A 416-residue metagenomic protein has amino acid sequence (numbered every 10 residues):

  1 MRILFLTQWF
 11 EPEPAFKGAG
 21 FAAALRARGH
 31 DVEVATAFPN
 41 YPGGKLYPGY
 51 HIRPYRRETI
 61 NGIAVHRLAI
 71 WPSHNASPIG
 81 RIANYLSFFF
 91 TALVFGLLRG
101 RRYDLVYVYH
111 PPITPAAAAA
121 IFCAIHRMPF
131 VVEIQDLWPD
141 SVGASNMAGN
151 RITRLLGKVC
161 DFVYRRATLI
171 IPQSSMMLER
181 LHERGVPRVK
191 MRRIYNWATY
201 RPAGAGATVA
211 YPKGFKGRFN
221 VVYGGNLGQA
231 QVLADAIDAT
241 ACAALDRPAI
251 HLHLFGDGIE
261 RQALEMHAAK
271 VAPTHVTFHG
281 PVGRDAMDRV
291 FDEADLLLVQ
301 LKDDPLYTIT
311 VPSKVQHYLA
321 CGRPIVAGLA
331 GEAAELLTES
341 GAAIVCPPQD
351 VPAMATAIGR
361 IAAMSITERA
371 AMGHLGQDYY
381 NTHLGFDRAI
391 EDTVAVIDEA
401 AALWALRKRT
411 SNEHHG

Functional and structural regions predicted by a protein language model:
M1-N61, T199, A243, R409 (+1 more regions): N-terminal subdomain of nucleotide-sugar transferases
L97, T114-A117, I121-I125, R151-P172: Membrane-proximal helix-turn-helix segments that form the acceptor-binding/catalytic region of lipid-linked
M176, I194-W197: Carbohydrate-associated surface elements
A210-Q231, A236-A241, H253: Conserved donor-binding/catalytic core segment of Leloir-type glycosyltransferases
R247, Q262-R289: Nucleotide-activated donor-binding/catalytic signature segment of Leloir-type glycosyltransferases, i.e., the conserved
L296-V299, H317-G328: Short hydrophobic beta-strand element within catalytic cores of glycosyltransferases and related nucleotide-activated
A334-R360: Change "using UDP/GDP/dTDP sugars" to "using nucleotide sugars
R360, T367-T382: A short, well-ordered alpha-helix in the C-terminal region of glycosyltransferases
